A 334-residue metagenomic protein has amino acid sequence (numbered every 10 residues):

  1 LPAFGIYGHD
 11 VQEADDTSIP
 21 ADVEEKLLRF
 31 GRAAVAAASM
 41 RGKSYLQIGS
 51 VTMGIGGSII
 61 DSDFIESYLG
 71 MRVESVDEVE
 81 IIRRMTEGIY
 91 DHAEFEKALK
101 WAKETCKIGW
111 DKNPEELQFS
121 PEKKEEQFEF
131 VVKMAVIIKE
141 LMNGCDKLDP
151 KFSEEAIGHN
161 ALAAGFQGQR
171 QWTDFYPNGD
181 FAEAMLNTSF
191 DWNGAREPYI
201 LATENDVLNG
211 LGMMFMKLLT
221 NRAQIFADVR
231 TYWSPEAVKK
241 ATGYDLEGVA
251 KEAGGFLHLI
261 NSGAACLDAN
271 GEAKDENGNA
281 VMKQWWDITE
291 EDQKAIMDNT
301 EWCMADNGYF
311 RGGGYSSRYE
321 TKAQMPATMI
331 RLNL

Functional and structural regions predicted by a protein language model:
L1-K123, Q127: Cap/lid and interdomain-hinge subdomains that line or gate substrate/regulatory clefts in soluble alpha/beta enzymes
Y68, A98, P114-E122, V131-L334: Anaerobic metallocofactor- and corrinoid-dependent redox/one-carbon enzyme cores, especially those from methanogenesis
